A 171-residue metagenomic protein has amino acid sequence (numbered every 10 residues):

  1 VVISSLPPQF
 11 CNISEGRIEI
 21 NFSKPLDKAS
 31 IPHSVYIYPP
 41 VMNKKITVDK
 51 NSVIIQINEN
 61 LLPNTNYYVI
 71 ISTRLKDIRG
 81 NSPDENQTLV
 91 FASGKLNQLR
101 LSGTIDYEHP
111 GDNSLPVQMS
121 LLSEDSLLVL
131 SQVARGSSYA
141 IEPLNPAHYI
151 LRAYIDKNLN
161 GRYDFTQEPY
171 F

Functional and structural regions predicted by a protein language model:
V1-A140, I150-R152, L159, T166 (+1 more regions): Acidic, low-complexity Ser/Thr/Gly/Pro-rich repeat segments typical of extracellular/periplasmic and surface-exposed
